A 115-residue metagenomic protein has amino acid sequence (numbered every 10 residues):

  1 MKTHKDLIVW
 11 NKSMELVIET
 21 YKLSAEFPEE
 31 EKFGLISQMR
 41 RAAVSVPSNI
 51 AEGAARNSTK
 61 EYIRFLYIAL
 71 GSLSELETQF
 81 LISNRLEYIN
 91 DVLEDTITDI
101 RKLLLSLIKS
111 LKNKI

Functional and structural regions predicted by a protein language model:
M1-I115: Short, C-terminally biased terminal segments at protein or domain edges
